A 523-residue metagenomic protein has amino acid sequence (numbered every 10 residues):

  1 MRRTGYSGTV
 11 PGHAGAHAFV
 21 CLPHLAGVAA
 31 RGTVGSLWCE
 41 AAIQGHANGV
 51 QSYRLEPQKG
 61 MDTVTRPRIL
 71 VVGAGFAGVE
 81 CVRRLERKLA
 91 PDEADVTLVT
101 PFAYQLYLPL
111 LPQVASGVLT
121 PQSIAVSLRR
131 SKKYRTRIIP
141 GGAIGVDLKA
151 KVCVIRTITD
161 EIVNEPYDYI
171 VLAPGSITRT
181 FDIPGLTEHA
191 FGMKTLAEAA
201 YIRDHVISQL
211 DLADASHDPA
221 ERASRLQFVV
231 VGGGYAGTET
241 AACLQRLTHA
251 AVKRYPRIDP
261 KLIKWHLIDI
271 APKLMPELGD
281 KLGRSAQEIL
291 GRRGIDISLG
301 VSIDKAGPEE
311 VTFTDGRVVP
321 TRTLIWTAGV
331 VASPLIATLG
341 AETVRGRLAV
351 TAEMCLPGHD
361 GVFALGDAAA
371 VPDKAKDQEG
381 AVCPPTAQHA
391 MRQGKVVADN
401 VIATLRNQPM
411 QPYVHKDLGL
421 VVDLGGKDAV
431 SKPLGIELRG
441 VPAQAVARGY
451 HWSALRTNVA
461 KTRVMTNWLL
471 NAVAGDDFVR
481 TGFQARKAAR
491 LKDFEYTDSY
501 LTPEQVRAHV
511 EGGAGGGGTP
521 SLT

Functional and structural regions predicted by a protein language model:
T4-S36, E40-A42, A47: Acidic, proline/serine/threonine- and glycine-rich low-complexity intrinsically disordered segments
G8, E188-D218, E309-T312, V318-R392 (+1 more regions): FAD-site-proximal beta/loop scaffold in flavoenzymes
H13-A16, G27-A30, V64, H389 (+1 more regions): C-terminal, flexible cofactor-proximal segment of oxidoreductases
Q44-T63: Short, Lys/Arg-enriched N-terminal segments with co-localized hydrophobic residues within the first ~10-30 amino acids
G60-R66, T136-V229, I325: FAD-binding core/adjacent interface of flavoenzyme oxidoreductases
D62-G145, F228, Y235-L278, I325 (+1 more regions): Beta1-alpha1 glycine-rich phosphate/pyrophosphate-binding loop at the start of Rossmann-like nucleotide-binding domains
P91, I138-V152, Q245-A352, L356-G358 (+1 more regions): A Rossmann-like FAD-binding core segment of flavoenzymes
R222-L278, S285, D296-S298, C383-A403 (+2 more regions): Rossmann-like dinucleotide-binding core of oxidoreductases
